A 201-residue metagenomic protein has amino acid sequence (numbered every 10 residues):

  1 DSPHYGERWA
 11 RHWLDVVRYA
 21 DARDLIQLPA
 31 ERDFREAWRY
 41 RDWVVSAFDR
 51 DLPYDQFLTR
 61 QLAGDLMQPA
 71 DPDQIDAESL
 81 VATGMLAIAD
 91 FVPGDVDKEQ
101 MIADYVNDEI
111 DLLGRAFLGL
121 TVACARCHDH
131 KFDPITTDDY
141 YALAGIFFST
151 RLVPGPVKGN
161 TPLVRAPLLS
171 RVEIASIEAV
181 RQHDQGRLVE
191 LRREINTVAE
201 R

Functional and structural regions predicted by a protein language model:
D1-V172: Short, structured secondary-structure elements that scaffold catalytic or ligand/cofactor-binding regions
P167-R201: Long, non-membrane, amphipathic alpha-helices that form coiled-coils
